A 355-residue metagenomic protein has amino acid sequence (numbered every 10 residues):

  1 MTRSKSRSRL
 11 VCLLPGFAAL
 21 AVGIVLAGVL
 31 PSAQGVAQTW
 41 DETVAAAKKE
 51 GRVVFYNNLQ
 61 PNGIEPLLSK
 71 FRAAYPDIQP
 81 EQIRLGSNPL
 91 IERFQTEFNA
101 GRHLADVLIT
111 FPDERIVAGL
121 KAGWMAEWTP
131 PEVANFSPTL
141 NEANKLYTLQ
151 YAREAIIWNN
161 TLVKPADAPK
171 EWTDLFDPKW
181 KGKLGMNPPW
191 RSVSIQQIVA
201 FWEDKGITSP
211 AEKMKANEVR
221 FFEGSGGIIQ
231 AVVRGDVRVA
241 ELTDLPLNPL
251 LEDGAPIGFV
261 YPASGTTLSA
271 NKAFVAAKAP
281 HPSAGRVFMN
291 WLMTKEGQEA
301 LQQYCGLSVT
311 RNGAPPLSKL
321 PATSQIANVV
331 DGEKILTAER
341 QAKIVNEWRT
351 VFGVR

Functional and structural regions predicted by a protein language model:
Q38-D41, K48-P66, D244: Extracytoplasmic "Venus flytrap"
V54-S69, E81-Q95, H103-D236: Extracytoplasmic ligand-binding site segments that recognize negatively charged/polar headgroups
E114-A118, R238-G258: A ligand-binding cleft/hinge motif common to bilobed small-molecule-binding domains
M125-E132, N144-T148, T173, V239 (+3 more regions): Short beta-strand->loop
P138, Y151-E154, A211-K215, F221-F222 (+2 more regions): Periplasmic-binding protein-like
A155-L162, V199-F201, S269-H281, A300-L301: A bilobed periplasmic-binding-protein/Venus flytrap-type ligand-binding module shared by bacterial periplasmic
W180-W190, L292-P316: Periplasmic-binding protein-like
S318-R355: Extracellular/periplasmic bilobal clamshell ligand-binding domains
